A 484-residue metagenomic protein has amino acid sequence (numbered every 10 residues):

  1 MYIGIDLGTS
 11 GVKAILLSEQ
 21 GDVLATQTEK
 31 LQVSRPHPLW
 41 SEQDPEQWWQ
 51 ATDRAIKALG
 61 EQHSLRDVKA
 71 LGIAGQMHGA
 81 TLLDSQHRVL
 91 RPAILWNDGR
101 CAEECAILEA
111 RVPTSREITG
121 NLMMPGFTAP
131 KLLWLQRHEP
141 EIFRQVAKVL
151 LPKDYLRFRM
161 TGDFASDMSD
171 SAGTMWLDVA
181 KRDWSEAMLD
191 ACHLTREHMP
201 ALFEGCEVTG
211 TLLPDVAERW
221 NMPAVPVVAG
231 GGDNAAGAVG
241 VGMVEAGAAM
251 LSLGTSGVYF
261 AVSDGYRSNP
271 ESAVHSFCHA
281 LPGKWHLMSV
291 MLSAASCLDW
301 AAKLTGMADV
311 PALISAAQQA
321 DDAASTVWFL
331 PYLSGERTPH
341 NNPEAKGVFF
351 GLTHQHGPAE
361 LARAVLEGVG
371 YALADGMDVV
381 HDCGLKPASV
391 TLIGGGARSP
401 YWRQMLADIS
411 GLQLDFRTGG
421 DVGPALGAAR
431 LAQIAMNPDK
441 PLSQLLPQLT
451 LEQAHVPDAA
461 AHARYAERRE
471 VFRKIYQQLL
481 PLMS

Functional and structural regions predicted by a protein language model:
M1-R91, E117, Q145, A217-A229 (+2 more regions): N-terminal glycine/serine-rich phosphate-binding loop of ATP-dependent small-molecule kinases, especially carbohydrate
I3-G4, A102, I107-L122, G126-F127 (+4 more regions): Active-site core segments that coordinate phosphate-bearing ligands/cofactors across diverse enzyme families
D44, D98, D233: Short, conserved phosphate/pyrophosphate- and ester-handling motifs at nucleotide-, phospho-/glycolipid
K57-W96, N121-G126, R157-D178, A201-E204 (+1 more regions): Short beta-strand-loop/turn "lid" adjacent to the catalytic site in phosphate-handling enzymes
Q62-L65, A74, F143, R196 (+2 more regions): Alpha-helix termination/capping residues and helix-transition junctions
D98, G210-D215: Short, glycine/charge-rich flexible loops or terminal/linker lids adjacent to PRPP-binding catalytic cores
C192-E204: A conserved helix-loop-beta module that forms one wall/lid of the active-site cleft in ATP-utilizing catalytic domains
